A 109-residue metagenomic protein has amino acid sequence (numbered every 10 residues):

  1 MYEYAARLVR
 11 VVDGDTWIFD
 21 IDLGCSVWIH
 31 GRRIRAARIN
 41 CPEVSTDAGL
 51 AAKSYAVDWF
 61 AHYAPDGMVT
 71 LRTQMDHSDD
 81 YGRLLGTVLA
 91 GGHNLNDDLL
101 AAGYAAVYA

Functional and structural regions predicted by a protein language model:
M1-A109: Small beta-barrel nucleic-acid-binding modules, primarily SNase/OB-fold domains and secondarily Tudor-like barrels
